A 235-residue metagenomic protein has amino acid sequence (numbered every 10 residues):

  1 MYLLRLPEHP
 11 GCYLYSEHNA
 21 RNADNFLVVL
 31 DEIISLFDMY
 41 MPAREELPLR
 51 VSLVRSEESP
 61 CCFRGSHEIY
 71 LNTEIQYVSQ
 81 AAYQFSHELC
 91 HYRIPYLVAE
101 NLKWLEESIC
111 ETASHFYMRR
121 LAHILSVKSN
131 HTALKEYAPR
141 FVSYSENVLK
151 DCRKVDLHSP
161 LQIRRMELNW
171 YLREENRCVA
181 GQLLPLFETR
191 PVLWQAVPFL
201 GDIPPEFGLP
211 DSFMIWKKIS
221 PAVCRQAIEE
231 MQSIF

Functional and structural regions predicted by a protein language model:
M1, D151-F235: Pan-zinc metallopeptidase signature
R5-Q76: Auxiliary, metal-adjacent structural segments of Zn-dependent hydrolase domains
S16-F26, Y96-N101, N169-W170: Second-shell loop/turn segments in exported
F26-V29, A82, E106, E175: Hydrophobic (often cysteine-bearing) scaffold residues that line and stabilize catalytic clefts of nucleotide/cofactor
A43-L53, L97-K103, L121-H131, Q195-F199: Surface-exposed patches in mature extracellular/periplasmic domains of secreted proteins
E68-F85, Y96-L105: Short pre-active-site segment immediately N-terminal to the catalytic Zn-binding motif
F85-L97, I109, A113: Active-site His/Glu-centered metal-binding helix of metallohydrolases
W104-L149: Post-HExxH zinc-binding segment in Zn-dependent metallohydrolases
